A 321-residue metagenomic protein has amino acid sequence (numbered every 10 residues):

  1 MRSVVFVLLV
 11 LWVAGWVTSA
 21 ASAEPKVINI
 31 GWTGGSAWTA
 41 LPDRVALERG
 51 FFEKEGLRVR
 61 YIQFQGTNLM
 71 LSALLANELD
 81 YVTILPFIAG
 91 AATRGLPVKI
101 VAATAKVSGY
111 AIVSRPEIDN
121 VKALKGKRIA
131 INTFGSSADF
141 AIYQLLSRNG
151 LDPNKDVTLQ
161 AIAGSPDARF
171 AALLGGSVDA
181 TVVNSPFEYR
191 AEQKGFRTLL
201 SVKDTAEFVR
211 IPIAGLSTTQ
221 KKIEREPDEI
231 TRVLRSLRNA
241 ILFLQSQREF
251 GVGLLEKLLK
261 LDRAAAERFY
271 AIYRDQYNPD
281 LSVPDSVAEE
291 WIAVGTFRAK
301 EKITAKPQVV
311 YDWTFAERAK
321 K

Functional and structural regions predicted by a protein language model:
V5-W16: Bacterial N-terminal signal peptides
W16-A23: Sec/Tat signal peptide C-region and signal peptidase I cleavage site
A23-S165, R169-G175, D179-S185, T198-V202 (+1 more regions): Short, glycine-/small- and polar/acidic-enriched structural segments that line small-molecule recognition paths
A40, R44, L71, L75 (+10 more regions): Extracytoplasmic/secreted envelope proteins and their assembly/folding machinery, especially bacterial periplasmic
K54, D204-V209, D275-P284: Short, solvent-exposed loop/beta-turn-alpha elements that line the ligand-binding surface or hinge of extracytoplasmic
F87, S165-K257: Pocket-lining segment of extracytoplasmic ligand-binding domains
E224-E301: Secondary-structure end/capping motifs
A293-K321: Conserved C-terminal helix/tail region of periplasmic/extracytoplasmic solute-binding proteins
